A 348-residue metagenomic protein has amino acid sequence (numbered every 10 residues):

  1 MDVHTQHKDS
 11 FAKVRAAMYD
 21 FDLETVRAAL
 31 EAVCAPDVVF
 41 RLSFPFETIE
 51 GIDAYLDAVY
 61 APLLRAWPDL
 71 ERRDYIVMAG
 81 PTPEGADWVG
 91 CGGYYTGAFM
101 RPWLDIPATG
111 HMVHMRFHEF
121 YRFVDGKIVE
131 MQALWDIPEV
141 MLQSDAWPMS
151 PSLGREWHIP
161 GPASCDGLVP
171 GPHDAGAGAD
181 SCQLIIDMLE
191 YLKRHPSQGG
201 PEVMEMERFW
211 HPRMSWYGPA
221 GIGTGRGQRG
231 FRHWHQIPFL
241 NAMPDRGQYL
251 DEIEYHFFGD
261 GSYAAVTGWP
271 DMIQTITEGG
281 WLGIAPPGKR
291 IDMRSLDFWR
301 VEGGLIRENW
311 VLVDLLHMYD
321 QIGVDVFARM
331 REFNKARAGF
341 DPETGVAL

Functional and structural regions predicted by a protein language model:
M1-L348: C-terminal and inter-domain tail/linker signature
